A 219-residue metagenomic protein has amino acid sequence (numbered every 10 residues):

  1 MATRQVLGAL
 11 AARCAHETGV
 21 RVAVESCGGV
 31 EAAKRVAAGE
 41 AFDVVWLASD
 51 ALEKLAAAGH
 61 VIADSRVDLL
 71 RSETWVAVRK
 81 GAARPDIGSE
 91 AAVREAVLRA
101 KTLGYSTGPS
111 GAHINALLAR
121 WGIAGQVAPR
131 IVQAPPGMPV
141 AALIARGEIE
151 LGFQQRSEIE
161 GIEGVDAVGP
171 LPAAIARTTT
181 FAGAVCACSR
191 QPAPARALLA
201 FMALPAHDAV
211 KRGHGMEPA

Functional and structural regions predicted by a protein language model:
M1-E25, V30, K34, A38-E40 (+3 more regions): Exported/periplasmic ABC-transporter solute-binding proteins
